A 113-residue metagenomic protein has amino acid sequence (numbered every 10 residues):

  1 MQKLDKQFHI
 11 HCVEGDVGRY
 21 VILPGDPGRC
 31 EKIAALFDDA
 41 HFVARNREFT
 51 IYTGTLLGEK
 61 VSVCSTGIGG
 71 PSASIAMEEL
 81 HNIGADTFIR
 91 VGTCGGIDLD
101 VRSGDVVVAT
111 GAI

Functional and structural regions predicted by a protein language model:
M1-I113: Metabolite-binding pocket within alpha/beta catalytic cores that recognizes anionic/polar moieties
